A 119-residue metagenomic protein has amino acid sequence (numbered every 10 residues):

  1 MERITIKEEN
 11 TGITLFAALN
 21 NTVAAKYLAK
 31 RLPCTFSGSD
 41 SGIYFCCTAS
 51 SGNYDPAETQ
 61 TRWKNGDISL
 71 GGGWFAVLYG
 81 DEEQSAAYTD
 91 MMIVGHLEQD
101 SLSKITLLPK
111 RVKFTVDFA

Functional and structural regions predicted by a protein language model:
E2-E9: A short beta-strand micro-motif
G12-T14: Short, mixed charged/polar active-site loops that provide acid/base catalysis or chelate metal/phosphate cofactors
A17, N21-A24, A29-A119: Glycine-rich active-site loops that engage anionic ligands at enzyme catalytic sites
